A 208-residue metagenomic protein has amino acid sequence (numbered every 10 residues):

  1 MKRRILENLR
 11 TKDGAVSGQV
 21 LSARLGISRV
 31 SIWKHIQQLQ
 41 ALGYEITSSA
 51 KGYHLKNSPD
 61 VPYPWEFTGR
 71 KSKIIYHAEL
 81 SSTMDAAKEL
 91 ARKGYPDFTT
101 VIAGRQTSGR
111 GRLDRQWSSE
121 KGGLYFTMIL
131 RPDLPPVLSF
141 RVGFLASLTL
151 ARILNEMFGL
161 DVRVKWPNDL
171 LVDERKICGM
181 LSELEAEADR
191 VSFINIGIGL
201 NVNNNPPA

Functional and structural regions predicted by a protein language model:
M1-K2, K176: Secondary-structure boundary/capping motif
K2-R152: N-terminal lobe of the biotin/lipoate ligase/transferase fold
K93, S119-L124, M128-A208: Nucleotide and nucleotide-moiety/phosphate-recognizing core
